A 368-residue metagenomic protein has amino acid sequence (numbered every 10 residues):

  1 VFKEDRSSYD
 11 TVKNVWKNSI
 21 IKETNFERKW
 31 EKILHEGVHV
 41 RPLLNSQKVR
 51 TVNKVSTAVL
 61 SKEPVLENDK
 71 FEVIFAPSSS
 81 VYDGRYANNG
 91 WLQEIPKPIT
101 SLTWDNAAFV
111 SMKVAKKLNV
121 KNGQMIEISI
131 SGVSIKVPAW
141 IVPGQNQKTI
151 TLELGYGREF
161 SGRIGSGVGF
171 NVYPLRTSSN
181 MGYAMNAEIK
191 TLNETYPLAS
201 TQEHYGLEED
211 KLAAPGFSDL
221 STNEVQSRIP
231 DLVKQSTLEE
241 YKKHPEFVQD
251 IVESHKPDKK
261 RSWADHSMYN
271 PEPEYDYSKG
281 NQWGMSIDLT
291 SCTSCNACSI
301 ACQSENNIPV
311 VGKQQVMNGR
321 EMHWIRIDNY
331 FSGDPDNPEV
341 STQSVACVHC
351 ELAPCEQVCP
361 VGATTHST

Functional and structural regions predicted by a protein language model:
V1-K17: Non-catalytic, well-ordered alpha-helical segments in soluble enzyme domains
W16-H323: A cross-kingdom feature strongest in bacterial/archaeal respiratory oxidoreductases
G284-N306, E339-A363, S367-T368: Cysteine-centered iron-sulfur cluster-binding motifs in ferredoxin-type domains/subunits of redox enzymes
N306, V311-T342, A346-C350: Long, K/E/R/D-enriched contiguous segments that form extended
